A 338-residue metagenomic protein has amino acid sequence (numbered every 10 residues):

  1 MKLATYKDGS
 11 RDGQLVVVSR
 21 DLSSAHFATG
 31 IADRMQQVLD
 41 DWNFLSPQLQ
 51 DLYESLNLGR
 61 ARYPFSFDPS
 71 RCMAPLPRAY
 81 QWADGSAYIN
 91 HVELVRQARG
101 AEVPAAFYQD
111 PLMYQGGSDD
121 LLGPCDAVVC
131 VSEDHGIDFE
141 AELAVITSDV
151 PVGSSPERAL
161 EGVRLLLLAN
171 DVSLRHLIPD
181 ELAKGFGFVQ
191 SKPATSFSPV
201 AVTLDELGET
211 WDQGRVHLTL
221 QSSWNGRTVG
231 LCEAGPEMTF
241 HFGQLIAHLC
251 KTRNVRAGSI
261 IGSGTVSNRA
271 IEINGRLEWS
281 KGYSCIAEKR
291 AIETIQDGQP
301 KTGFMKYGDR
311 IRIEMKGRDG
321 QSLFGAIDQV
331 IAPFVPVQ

Functional and structural regions predicted by a protein language model:
K2-D12, V17-D21, T29, Q36-C232 (+4 more regions): Active-site microenvironments in enzyme catalytic cores
A79, K251-R253, K301-F304: Short, surface-exposed secondary-structure edge patches
V131-E133, L249, Q299: Short, solvent-exposed loop/turn positions at domain surfaces that link secondary-structure elements or cap domain
G153-S155, R269-K281, R318-D328: Short, Lys/Arg- and Gly-enriched loop/turn segments at beta-strand edges
D212-G264, N268-E278: A beta-strand-loop signature enriched in Asp, Gly, Thr, and Trp that corresponds to the sialidase/neuraminidase Asp-box
I261-G308, E314: Active-site pocket scaffolds in enzymes
I311-Q338: Structural signal for terminal/edge beta-strands and the immediately following C-terminal loop/tail that closes
